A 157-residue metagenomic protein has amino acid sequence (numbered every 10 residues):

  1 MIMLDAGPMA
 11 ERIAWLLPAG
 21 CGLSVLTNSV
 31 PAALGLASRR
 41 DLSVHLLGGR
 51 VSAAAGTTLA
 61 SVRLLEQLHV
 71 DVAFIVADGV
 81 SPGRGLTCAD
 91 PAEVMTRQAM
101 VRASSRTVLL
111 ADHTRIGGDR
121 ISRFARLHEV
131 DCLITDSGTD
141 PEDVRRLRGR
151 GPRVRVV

Functional and structural regions predicted by a protein language model:
M1-A19, L23-N28: Helix-turn-helix/homeodomain-like alpha-helical modules used for DNA recognition and transcription-factor dimerization
V30-V157: Conserved phosphate- and dinucleotide-binding cores of soluble alpha/beta proteins, encompassing both enzyme active
